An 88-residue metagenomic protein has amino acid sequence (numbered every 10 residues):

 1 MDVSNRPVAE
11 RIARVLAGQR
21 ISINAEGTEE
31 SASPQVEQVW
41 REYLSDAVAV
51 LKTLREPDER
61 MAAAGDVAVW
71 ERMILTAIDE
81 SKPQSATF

Functional and structural regions predicted by a protein language model:
D2-E29, Q35, A49-T76, S81-F88: Amphipathic alpha-helical oligomerization segments
E42-A47: Extracellular interaction modules
